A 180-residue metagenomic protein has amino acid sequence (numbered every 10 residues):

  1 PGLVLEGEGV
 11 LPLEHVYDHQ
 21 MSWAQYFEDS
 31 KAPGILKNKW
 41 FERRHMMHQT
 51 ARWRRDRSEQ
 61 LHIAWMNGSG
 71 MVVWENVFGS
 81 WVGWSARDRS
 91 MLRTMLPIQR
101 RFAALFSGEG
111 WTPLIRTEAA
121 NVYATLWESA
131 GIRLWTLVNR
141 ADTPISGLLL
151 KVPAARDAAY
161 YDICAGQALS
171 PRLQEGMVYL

Functional and structural regions predicted by a protein language model:
P1-R156: Active-site-proximal substrate-binding groove within the catalytic cores of carbohydrate-active enzymes
L36, A165-S170: Short C-terminal domain-edge/linker segments immediately following a structured domain
E128, P171-L173: Generic beta-strand structural signal
V152-Q167: Solvent-exposed beta-hairpin/edge-strand motifs
L173-L180: C-terminal beta-strand-rich structural cap/linker in extracellular carbohydrate-active enzymes
